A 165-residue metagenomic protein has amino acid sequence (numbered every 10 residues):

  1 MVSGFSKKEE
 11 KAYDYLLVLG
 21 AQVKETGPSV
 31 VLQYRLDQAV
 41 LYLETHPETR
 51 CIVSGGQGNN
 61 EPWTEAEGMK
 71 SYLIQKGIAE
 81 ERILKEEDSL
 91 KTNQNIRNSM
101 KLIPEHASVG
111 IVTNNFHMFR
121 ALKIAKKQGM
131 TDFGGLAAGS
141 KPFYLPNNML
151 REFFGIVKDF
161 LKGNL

Functional and structural regions predicted by a protein language model:
M1-V2, K158: Membrane-water interface at transmembrane helix exits
V2-M149: A structural signal for short, hydrophobic/glycine-enriched beta-strand patches
L145-L165: A transmembrane-helix-recognition feature enriched in membrane-embedded lipid enzymes and envelope glyco-/phospholipid
